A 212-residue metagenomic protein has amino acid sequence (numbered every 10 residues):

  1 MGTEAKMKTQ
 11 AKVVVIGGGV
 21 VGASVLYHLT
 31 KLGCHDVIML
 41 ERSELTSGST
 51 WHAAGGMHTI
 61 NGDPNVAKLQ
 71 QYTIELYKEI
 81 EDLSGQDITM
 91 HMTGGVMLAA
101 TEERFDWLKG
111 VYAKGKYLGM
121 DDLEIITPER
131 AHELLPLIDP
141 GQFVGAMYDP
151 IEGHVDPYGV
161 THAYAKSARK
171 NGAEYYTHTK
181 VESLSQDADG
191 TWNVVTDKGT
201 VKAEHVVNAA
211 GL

Functional and structural regions predicted by a protein language model:
K8-V21, I38: Beta1/beta-strand and adjacent pyrophosphate-binding region of the FAD-binding site in flavoprotein oxidoreductases
S24, H58-I60, P64, Y72-E75 (+3 more regions): Flavin-dependent oxidoreductases
L26, T30, S167: Gly/Ala-rich phosphate-binding loop of Rossmann-like dinucleotide-binding domains, activating on the conserved
T30-W51: Glycine-rich FAD pyrophosphate-binding loop
E41, T127, T177-T179: Short loop/edge segments at beta-strand edges and connector loops that shape dinucleotide/nucleotide cofactor-binding
G55-L134: Dinucleotide-binding Rossmann-like beta1-alpha1 core, especially the glycine-rich loop that anchors the ADP
E103, L137-F143, S185-N193: A short, glycine/Asx- and small/polar-enriched loop/turn that sits immediately N-terminal to a beta-strand
Y148-H205, A209: Helical element adjacent to the flavin cofactor pocket in flavoenzyme catalytic cores
